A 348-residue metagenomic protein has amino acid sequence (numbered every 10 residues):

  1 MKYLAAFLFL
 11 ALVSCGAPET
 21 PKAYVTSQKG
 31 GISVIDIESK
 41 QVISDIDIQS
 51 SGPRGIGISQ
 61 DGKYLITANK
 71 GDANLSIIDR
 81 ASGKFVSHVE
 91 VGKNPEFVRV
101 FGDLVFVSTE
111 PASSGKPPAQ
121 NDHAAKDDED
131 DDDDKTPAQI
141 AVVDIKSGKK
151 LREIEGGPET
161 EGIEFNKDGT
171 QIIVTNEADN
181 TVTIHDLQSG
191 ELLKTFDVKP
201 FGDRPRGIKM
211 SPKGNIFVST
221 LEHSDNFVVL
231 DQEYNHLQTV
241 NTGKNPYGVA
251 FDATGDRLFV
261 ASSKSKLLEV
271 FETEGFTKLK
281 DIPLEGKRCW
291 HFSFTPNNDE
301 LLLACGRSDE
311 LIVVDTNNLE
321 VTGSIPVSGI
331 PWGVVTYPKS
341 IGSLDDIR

Functional and structural regions predicted by a protein language model:
Y3-L12: Sec-dependent N-terminal signal peptides
A11, C15-R348: Predominantly soluble domains enriched in secretory-pathway, periplasmic, or organellar proteins
